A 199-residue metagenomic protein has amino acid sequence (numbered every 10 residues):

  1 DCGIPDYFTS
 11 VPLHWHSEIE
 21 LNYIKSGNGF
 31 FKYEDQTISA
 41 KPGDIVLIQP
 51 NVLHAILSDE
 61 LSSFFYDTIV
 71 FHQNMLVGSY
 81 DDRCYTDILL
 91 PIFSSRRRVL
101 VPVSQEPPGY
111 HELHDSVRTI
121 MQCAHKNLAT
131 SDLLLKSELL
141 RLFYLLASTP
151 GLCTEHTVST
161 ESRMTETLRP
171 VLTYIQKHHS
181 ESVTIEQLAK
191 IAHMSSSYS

Functional and structural regions predicted by a protein language model:
D1-C2, L53-Q122: A hydrophobic/aromatic-rich effector-binding and dimerization subdomain of bacterial HTH-type transcriptional regulators
D1-I45, V52, E60, T86-D87 (+1 more regions): Generic protein-terminus/edge-of-domain signal
G3-P5, H72, L152-T154: Short, flexible, glycine-rich and Lys/Arg-enriched loop motifs at helix boundaries that contact anionic partners
Y33, L76-S79, L128-A129: A generic structural signal for short coil/turn motifs at secondary-structure boundaries
P91-R97, P102-S159, R163-E166, P170: An amphipathic alpha-helical interaction segment
Y144-L152, M164, P170-S199: Basic/polar phosphate-binding segments, predominantly the helix-turn-helix DNA-binding elements of transcriptional
